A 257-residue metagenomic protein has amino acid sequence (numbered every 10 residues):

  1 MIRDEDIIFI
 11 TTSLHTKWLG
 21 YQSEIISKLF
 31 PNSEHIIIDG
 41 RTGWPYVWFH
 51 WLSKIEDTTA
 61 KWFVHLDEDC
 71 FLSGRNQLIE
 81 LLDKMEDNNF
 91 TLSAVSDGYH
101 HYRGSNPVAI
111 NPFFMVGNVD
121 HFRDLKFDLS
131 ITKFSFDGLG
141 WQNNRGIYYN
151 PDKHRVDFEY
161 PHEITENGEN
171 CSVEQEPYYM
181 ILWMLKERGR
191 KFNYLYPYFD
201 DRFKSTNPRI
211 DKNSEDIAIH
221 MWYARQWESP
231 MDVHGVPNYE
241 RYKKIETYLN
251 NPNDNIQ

Functional and structural regions predicted by a protein language model:
M1-K61: N-terminal anchoring/stem segment of glycosyltransferases
L14-T16, R41-G43, D69-F71, G98-H100 (+1 more regions): Short, solvent-exposed loop/turn segments at secondary-structure junctions
W18, G43-V47, S73, V173-P177 (+1 more regions): Soluble or luminal CAZymes and related metallo-dependent hydrolases
F49-L52, H65, L92-S96: Internal alpha-helical scaffold/solenoid segments in large eukaryotic proteins
A60, D87-T91, R190: Short, high-confidence coil segments that cap the C-terminus of an alpha-helix and link into the following beta-strand
A60-F71: Short beta-strand-to-loop acidic/aromatic patch adjacent to the donor-nucleotide binding site
F71, R75-Y179: Conserved catalytic core of nucleotide-sugar-dependent glycosyltransferases
Q142-Q257: C-terminal catalytic/acceptor-binding lobe
